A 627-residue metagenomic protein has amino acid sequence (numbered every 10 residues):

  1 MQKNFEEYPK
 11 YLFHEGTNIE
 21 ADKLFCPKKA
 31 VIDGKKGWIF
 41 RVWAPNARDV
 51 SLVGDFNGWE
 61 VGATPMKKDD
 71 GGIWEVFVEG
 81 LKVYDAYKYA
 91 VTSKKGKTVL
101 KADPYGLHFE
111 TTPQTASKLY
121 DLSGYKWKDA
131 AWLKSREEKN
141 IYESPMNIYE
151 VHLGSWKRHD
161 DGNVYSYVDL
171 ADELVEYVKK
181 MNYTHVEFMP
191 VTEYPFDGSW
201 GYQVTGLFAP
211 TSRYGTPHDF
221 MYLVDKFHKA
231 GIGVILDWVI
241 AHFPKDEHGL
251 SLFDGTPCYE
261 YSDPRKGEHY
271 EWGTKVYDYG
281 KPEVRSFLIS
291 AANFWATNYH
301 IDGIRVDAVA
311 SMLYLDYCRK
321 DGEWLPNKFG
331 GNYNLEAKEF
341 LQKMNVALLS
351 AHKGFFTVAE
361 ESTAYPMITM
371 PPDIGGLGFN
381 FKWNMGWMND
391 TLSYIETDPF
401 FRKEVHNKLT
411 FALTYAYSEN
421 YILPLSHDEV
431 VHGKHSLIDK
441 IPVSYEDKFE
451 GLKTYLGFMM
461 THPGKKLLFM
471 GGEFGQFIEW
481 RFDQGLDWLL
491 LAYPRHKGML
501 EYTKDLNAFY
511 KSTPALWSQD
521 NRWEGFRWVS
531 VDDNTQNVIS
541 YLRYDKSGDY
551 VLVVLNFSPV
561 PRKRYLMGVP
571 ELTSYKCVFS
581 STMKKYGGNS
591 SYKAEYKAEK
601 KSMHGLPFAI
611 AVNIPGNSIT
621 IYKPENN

Functional and structural regions predicted by a protein language model:
M1-I39, K67-E150, S155-G162, D169 (+2 more regions): The feature marks proteins involved in alpha-glucan
V42, Y89, V151, V178 (+13 more regions): Conserved, mostly hydrophobic/aromatic
W43-V50, P570-T573: Short proline/glycine-enriched turn/loop motifs at strand-loop junctions of beta-rich domains
D55-E60, K94, L572, T582: Change "in extracellular beta-sheet-rich domains … of secreted and cell-surface proteins" to "in beta-sheet-rich domains
V83-Y87, Y592-N627: C-terminal beta-strand-rich structural cap/linker in extracellular carbohydrate-active enzymes
E110, A130-E143, H152-N332, V612: Substrate-binding/active-site clefts of carbohydrate-active enzymes
P113, H300-D302, Y317-D483, L490 (+2 more regions): Conserved alpha/beta catalytic core and glycan-binding cleft of carbohydrate-active enzymes
R495-L516: Catalytic cores of secreted or luminal carbohydrate-active enzymes
